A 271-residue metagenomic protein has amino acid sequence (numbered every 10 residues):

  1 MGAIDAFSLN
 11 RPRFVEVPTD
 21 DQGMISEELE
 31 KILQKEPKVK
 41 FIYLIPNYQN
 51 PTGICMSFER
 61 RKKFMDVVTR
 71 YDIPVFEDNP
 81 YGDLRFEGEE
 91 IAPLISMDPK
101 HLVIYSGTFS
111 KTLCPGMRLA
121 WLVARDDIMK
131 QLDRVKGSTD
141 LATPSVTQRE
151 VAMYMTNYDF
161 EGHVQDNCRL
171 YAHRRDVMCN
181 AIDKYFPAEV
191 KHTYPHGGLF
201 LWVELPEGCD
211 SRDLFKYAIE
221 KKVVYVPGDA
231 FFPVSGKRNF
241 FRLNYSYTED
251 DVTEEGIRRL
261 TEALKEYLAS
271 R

Functional and structural regions predicted by a protein language model:
M1-R271: PLP-dependent class I/II
